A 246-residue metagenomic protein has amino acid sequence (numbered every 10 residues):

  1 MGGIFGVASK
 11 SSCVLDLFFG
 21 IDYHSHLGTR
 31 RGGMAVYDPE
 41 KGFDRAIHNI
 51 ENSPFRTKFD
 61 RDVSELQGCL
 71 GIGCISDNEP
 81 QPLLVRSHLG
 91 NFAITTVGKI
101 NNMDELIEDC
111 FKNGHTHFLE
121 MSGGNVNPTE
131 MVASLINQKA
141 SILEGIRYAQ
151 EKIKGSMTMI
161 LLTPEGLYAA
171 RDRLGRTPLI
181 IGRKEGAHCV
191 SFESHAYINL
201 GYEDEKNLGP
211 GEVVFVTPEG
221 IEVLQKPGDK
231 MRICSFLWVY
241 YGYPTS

Functional and structural regions predicted by a protein language model:
M1-S246: Conserved short alpha-helical segments that host acidic/polar catalytic motifs at enzyme active sites
